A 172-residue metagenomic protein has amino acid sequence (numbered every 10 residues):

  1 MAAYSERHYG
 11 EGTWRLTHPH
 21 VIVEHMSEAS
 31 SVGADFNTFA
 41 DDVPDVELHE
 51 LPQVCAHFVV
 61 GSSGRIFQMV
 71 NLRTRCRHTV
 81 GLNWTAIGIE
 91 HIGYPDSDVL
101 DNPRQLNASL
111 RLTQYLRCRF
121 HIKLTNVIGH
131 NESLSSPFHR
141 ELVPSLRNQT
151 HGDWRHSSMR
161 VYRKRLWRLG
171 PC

Functional and structural regions predicted by a protein language model:
M1-V80: N-terminal catalytic cores of peptidoglycan-degrading enzymes
A2, R15-L16, P95-C172: Basic/polar, cationic surfaces and motifs that engage anionic cell-wall and phosphate/carboxylate ligands
I22, V80-H91: Short coil-to-beta-strand
E28, H91-P95: Short, histidine-centered active-site or binding-site loop motifs used for metal coordination, general acid-base
F39-V43, R75-R77, N83-A86, A108 (+3 more regions): General N-terminal targeting signals
P52-V59, G88-H91, L100-D101, C118-K123: Short C-terminal domain-edge/linker segments immediately following a structured domain
